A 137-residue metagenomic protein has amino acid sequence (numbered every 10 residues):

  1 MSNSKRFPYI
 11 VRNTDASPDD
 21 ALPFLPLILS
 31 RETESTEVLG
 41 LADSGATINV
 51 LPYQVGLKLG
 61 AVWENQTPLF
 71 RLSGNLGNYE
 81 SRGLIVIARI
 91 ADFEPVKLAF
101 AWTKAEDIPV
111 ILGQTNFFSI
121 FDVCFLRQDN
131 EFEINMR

Functional and structural regions predicted by a protein language model:
M1-R137: Pepsin/retropepsin-fold aspartyl endopeptidases
